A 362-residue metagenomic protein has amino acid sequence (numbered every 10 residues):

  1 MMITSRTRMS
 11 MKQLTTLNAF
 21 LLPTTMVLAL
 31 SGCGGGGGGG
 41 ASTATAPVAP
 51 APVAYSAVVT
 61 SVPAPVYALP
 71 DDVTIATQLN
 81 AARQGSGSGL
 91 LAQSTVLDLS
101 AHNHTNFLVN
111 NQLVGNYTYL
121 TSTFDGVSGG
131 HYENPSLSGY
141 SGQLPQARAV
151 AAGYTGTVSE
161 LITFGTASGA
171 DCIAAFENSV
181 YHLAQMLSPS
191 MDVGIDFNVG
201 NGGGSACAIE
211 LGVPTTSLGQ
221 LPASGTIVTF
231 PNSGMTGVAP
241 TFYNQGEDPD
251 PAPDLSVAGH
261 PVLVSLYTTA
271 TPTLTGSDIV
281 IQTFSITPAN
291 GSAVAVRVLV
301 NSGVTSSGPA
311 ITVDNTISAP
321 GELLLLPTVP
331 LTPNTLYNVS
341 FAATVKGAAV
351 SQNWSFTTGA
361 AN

Functional and structural regions predicted by a protein language model:
T4-L22: Bacterial N-terminal signal peptides that target proteins for export
L28-G32: C-terminal motif of bacterial Sec signal peptides marking the signal peptidase cleavage site
C33-G38: Bacterial signal peptide processing site
G39-I281, S285-N290, S318, L336-F341: Functional surface patches built around histidine and acidic residues
L255-N362: Acidic, low-complexity Ser/Thr/Gly/Pro-rich repeat segments typical of extracellular/periplasmic and surface-exposed
